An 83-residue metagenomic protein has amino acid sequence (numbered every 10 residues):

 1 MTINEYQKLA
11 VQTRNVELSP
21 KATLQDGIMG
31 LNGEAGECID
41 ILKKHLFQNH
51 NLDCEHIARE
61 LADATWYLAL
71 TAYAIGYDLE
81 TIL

Functional and structural regions predicted by a protein language model:
M1-L83: Flexible "arm" and connector segments at domain edges
